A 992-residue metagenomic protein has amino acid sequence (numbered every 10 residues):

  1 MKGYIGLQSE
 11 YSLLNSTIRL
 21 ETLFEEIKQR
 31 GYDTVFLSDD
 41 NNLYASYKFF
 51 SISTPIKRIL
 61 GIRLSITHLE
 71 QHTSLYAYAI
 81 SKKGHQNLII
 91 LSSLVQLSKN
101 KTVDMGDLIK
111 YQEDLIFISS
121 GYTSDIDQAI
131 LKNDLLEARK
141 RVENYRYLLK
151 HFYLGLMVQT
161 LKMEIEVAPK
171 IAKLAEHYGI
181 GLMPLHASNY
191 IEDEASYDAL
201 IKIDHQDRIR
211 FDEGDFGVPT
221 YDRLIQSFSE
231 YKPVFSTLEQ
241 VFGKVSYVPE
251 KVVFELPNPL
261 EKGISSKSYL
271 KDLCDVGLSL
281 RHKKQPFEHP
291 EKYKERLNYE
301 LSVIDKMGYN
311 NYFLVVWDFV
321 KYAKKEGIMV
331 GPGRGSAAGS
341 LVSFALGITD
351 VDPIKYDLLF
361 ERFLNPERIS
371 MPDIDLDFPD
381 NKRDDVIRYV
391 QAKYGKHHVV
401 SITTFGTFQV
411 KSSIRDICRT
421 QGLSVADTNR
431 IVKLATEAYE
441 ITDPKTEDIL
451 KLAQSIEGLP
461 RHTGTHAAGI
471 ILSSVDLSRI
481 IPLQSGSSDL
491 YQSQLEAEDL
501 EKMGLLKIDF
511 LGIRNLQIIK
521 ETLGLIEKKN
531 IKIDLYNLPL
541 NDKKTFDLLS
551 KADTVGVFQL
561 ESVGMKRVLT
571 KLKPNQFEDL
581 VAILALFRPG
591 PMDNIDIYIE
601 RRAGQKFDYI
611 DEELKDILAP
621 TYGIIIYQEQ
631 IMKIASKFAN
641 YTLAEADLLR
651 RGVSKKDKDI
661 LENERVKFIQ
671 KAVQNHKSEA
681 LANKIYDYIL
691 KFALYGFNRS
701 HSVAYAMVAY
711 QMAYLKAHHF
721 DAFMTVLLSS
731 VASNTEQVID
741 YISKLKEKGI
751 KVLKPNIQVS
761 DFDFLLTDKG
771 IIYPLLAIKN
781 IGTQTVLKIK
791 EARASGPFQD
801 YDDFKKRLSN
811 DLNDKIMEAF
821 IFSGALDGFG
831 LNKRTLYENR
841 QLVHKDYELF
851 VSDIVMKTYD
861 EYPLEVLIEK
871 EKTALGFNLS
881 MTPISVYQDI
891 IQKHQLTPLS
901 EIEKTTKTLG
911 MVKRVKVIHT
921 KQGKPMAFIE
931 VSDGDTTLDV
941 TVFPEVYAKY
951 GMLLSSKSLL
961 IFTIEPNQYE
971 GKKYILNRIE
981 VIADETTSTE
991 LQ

Functional and structural regions predicted by a protein language model:
M1-L37, N41-K48, L94-Y190, D272 (+2 more regions): Domain-core and long-helix interface of multi-subunit machines
T34-L37, P184, Y190-I191, E261-Q992: Noncatalytic, beta-rich nucleic-acid-contacting surfaces in large DNA/RNA-processing enzymes
N42-K99: Hydrophobic or amphipathic alpha-helical targeting/insertion segments
L43-P55, S196-Y197, F344-I354: Glycine-rich loop at the start of a catalytic domain that most often binds anionic cofactors/ligands
S53-I56, Y178, E326, Q421: Helix C-cap/helix->beta junction micro-motif
K57-G61, A79-K82, I180, A199-I209 (+1 more regions): Acidic, His- and aromatic-enriched active-site or binding-groove loops in soluble protein domains that engage sugars
I59, Y190-V245, R362-V400, F820: Phosphate/diphosphate-binding loops
S229-S268, L538-L540: A short helix-loop
